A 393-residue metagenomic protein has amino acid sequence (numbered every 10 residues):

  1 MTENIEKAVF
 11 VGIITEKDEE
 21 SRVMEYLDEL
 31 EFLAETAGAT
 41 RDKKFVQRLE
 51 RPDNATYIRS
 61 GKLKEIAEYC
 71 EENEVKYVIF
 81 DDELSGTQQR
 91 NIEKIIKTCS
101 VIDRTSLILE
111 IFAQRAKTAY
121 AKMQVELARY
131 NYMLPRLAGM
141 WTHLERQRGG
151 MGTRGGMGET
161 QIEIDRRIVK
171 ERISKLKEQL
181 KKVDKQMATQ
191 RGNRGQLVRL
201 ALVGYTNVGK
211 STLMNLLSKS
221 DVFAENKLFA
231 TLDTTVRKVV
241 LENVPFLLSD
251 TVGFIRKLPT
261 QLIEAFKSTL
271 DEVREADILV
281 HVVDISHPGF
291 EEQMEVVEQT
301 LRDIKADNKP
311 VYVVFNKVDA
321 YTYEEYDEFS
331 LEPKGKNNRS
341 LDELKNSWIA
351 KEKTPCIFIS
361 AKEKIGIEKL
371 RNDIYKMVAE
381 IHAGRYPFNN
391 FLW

Functional and structural regions predicted by a protein language model:
M1-I108: N-terminal accessory targeting/assembly segments
M1-V11, E31, P135-V208, M214 (+2 more regions): C-terminal-of-GTPase-core extension/linker across diverse P-loop GTPases
T2-E3, C70-E72, K238-E242, L247 (+4 more regions): Conserved catalytic network of the ASCE P-loop NTPase/AAA+ motor domain
E16-K17, D53, E83-G86, R274-E295 (+2 more regions): Conserved Switch II/interswitch segment of TRAFAC-class P-loop GTPases
D18-E20, N54-T56, G86-N91, L109-A113 (+4 more regions): Switch/connector loops and helix/strand junctions flanking conserved nucleotide-binding motifs in nucleotide-processing
M24-D28, R51-E68, D233, V252-E275 (+1 more regions): Switch II of P-loop NTPase G domains
S106-V125: Short alpha-helix plus adjacent loop in nuclease-associated cores
G192-G195, L216-F246, T260-S268, F290 (+1 more regions): Switch I (effector-binding) loop of TRAFAC-class P-loop GTPase G-domains
